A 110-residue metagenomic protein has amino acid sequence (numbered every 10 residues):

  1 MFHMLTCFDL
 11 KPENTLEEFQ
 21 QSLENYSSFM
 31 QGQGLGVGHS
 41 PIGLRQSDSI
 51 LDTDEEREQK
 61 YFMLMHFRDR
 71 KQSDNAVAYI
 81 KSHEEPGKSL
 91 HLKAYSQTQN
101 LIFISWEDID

Functional and structural regions predicted by a protein language model:
F2-D9, F62: Active-site-flanking beta-strand signature of metal-NTP-handling nucleotidyl enzymes and homologous cyclase-like
T6, L16-S27, S40: N-terminal first-folded block
F8-P12, F67-R68: Short, flexible beta-strand-to-coil junctions
E13-E17, S47, I80: Acidic-and-aromatic substrate-binding clefts and catalytic sites of carbohydrate-active enzymes
E13-F19, K71-N75: Short, conserved charged micro-motifs
N25-V37, D52-K60, L64-F103, D110: An amphipathic, aromatic/His-enriched active-site/gating alpha helix that lines ligand/cofactor pockets
P41-R45, I104, D108: Acidic carboxylate-rich catalytic motifs and surrounding loops in phosphoryl-/glycosyl-chemistry enzymes
L44-D52: Carbohydrate-binding/catalytic loop surfaces
